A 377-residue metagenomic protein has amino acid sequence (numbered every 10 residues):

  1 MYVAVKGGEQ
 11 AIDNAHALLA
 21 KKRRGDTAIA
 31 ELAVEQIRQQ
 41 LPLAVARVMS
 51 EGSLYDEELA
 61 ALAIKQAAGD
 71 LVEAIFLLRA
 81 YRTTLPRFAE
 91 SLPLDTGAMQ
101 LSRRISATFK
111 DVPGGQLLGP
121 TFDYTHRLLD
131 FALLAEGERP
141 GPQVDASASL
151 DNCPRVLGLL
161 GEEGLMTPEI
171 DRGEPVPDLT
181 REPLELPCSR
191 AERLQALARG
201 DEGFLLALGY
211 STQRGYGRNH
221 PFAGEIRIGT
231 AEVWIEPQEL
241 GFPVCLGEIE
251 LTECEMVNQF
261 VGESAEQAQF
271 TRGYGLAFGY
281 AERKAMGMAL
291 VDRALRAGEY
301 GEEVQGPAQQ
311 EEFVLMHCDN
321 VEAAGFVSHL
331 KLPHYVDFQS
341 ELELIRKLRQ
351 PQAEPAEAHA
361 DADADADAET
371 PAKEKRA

Functional and structural regions predicted by a protein language model:
M1-I226, F242, A356-A358, E369-A377: Short, amphipathic alpha-helical interaction segments embedded in low-complexity terminal/linker regions of eukaryotic
Q143-D361, D367-A377: Acidic, serine/proline-rich low-complexity intrinsically disordered regions
